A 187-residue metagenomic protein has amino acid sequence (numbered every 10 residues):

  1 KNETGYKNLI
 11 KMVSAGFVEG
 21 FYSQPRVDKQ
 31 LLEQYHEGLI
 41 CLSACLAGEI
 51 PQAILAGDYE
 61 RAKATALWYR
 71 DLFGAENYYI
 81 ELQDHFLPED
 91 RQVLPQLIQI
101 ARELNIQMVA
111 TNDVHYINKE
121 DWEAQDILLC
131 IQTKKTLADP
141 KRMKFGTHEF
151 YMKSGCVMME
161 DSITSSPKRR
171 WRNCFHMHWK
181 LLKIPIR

Functional and structural regions predicted by a protein language model:
K1-R187: Phosphodiester-processing cores and adjacent nucleic acid-binding clamps
